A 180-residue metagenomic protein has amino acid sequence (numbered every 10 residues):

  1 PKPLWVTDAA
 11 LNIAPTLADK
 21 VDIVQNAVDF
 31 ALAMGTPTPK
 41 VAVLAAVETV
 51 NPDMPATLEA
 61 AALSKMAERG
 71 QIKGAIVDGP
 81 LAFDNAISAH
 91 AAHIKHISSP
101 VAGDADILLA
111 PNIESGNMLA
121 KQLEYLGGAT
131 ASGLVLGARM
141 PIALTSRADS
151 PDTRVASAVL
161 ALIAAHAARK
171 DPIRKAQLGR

Functional and structural regions predicted by a protein language model:
P1-V101, I107-R180: Anion-binding alpha/beta catalytic cores of soluble intermediary-metabolism enzymes, centered on
